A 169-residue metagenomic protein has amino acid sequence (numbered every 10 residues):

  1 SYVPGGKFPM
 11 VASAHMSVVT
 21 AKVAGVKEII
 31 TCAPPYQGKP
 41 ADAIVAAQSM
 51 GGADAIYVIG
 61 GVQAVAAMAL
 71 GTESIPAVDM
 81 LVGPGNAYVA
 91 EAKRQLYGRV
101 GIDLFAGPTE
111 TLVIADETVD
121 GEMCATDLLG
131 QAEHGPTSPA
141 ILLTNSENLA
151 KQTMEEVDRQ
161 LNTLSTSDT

Functional and structural regions predicted by a protein language model:
S1-A46: Conserved small-residue-rich beta-alpha loop and adjacent elements that most often cradle the phosphate/pyrophosphate
S1-Y2, A24-K27, Q48, F105-T111 (+1 more regions): Gly-rich Lys/Arg/Thr-decorated short loops/hinges at beta-loop-alpha junctions or inter-strand turns that position
E28-A33, A55-V58, I141: Short hydrophobic alpha-helical runs that function as membrane-insertion/retention elements
C32, I114-D116, L143-T144: Conserved beta-strand segments of the P-loop GTPase G domain that flank and frequently precede/overlap
P35, I59-Q63, N145-N148: Short beta->alpha linker loops
A47-G51, Q95, Q152, E156 (+1 more regions): Alpha-helical structural signal in soluble globular domains
G52-P139: Conserved NAD(P)+-binding/catalytic subdomain of aldehyde/semialdehyde dehydrogenases
T137-T169: NAD(P)-dependent aldehyde/semialdehyde dehydrogenase
